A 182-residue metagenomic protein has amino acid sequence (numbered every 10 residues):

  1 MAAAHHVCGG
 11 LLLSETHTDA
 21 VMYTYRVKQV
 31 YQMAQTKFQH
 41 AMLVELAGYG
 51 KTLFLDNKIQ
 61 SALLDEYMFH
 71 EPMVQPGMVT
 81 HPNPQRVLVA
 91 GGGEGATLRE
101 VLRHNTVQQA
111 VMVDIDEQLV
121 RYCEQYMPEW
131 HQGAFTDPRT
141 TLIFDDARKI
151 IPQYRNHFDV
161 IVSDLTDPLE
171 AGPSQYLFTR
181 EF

Functional and structural regions predicted by a protein language model:
M1-T52: N-terminal auxiliary segments of SAM/dcSAM-dependent transferases
A2-S14, S61-F182: The AdoMet/dcAdoMet-binding core of the Class I SAM-like
T52-F54, A171: Short small-residue beta-strand/loop micro-motif enriched in glycine and branched aliphatics
